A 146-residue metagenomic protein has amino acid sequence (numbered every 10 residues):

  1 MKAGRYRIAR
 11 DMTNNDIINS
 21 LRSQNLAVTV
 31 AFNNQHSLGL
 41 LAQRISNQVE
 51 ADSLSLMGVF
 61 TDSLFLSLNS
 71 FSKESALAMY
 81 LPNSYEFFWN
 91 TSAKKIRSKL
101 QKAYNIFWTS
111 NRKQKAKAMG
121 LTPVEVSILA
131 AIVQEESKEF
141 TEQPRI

Functional and structural regions predicted by a protein language model:
M1-I146: Conserved catalytic or metal-liganding residues and their short signature motifs at active sites of enzymes
